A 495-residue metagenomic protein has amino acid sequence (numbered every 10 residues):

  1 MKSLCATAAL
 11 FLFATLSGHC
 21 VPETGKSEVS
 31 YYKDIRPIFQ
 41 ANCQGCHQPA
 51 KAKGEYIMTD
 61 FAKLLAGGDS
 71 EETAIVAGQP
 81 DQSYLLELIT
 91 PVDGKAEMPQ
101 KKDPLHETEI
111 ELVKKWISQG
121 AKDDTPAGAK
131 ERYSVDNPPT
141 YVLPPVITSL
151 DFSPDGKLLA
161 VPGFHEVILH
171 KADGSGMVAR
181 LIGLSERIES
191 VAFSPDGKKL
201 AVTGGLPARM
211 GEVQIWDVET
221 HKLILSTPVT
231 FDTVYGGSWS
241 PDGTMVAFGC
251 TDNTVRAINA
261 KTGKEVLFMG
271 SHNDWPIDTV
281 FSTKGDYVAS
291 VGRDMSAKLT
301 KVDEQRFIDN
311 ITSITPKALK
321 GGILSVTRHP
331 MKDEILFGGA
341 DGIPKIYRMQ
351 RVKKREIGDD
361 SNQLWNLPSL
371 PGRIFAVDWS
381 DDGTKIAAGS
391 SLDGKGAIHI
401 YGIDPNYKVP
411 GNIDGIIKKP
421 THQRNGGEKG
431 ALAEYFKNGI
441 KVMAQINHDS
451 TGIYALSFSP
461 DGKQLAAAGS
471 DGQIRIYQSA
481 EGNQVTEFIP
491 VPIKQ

Functional and structural regions predicted by a protein language model:
M1-L4: Positively charged n-region of N-terminal signal peptides that target proteins for export
A6-S17: Bacterial N-terminal signal peptides
F13, E72, S83, I89 (+5 more regions): Intrinsically disordered, low-complexity regions
G18-L158, G163-F164: Aromatic- and Gly/Pro-enriched helix-to-coil junctions and flexible linker segments
D124-Q495: WD40-repeat beta-propeller superdomains and closely related acidic/aromatic-rich repeat-like regions
